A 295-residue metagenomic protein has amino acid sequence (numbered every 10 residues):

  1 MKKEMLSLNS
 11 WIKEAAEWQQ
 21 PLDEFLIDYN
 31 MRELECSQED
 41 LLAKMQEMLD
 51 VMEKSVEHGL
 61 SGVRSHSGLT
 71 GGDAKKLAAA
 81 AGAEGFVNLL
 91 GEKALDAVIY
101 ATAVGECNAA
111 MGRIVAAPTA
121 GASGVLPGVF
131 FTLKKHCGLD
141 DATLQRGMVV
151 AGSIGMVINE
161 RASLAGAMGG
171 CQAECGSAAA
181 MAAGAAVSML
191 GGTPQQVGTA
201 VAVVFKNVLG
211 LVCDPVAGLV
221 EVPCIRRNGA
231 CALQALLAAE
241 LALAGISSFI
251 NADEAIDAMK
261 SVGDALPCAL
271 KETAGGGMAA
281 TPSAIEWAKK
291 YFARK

Functional and structural regions predicted by a protein language model:
M1-G112, K135-H136, G245, A252-K295: Generic N-terminal targeting/processing segments that precede catalytic cores or assembly contacts
L89, A116-S123, K135, L139-D140 (+2 more regions): Glycine- and small hydrophobic-enriched segments that form the cores of compact globular domains
G91-N108, T143-A162, K206-P215, I250 (+2 more regions): Acidic-glycine-rich active-site phosphate/pyrophosphate-binding loop
M111-V129, A173-A178: Conserved phosphate/anionic-ligand binding catalytic regions in large, soluble enzymes, centered on
A117-A120, A142, G166-E174, V222-R226 (+1 more regions): Alpha-helix capping and helix-loop boundary segments enriched in small/acidic/polar residues
P127-G138, A183-G191: Alpha-helical support elements that line or immediately flank enzyme active sites and cofactor-binding pockets
M148, I154-A167, Q172-M181, A186 (+1 more regions): Glycine- and acidic-residue-rich phosphate-binding/metal-coordinating active-site segment common to enzymes that handle
G184, S188-K295: Functionally critical mobile loop/hinge segments
